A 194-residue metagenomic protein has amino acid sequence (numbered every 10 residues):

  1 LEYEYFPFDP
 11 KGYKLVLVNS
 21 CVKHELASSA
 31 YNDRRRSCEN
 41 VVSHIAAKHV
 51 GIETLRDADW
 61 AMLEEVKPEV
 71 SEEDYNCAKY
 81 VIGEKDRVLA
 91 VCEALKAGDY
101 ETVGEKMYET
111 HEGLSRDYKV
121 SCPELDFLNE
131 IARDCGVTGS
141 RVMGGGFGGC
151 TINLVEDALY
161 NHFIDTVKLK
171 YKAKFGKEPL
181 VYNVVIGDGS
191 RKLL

Functional and structural regions predicted by a protein language model:
L1-G139, L154-L194: C-terminal nucleotide
S140-C150: Conserved phosphate/anionic-ligand binding catalytic regions in large, soluble enzymes, centered on
